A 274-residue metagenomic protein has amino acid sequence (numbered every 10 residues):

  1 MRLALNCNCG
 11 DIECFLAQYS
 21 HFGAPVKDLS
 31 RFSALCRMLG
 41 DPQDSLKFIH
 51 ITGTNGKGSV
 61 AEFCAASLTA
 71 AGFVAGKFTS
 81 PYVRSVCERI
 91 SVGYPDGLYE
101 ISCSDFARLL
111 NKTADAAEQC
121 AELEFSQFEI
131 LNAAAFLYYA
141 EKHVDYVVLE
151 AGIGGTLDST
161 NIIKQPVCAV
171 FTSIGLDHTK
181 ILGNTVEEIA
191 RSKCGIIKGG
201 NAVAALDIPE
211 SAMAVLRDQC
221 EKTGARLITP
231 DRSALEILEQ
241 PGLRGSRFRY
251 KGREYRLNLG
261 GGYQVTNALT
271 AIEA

Functional and structural regions predicted by a protein language model:
M1-G53, V60-E62, A66-A71, F78 (+2 more regions): Short functional linear segments
K27-S30, S59, S104, R108 (+4 more regions): Conserved active-site and cofactor/substrate-binding residues in soluble primary-metabolism enzymes
F32, C64, L68, N132-Y139 (+1 more regions): Buried hydrophobic packing segments
A34-R37, D41-D44, A70-K164, K180-L182 (+1 more regions): ATP-dependent carboxylate-amine ligase catalytic core
I51-T54, G58-V60, V148, T172 (+1 more regions): Ser/Thr-glycine-rich phosphate-binding loops at phosphate-binding pockets of nucleotides, nucleotide cofactors
G53, F128, A205-I208, G260: Glycine- and other small-residue-rich loops at beta-strand/loop junctions that grip anionic moieties
C120-L123, K142-A151, P166-Y255, A268-A274: Acidic, Mg2+-coordinating active-site environments of NTP-dependent enzymes
R256-G262: A short glycine-threonine-serine/GTX helix/turn-capping micro-motif
